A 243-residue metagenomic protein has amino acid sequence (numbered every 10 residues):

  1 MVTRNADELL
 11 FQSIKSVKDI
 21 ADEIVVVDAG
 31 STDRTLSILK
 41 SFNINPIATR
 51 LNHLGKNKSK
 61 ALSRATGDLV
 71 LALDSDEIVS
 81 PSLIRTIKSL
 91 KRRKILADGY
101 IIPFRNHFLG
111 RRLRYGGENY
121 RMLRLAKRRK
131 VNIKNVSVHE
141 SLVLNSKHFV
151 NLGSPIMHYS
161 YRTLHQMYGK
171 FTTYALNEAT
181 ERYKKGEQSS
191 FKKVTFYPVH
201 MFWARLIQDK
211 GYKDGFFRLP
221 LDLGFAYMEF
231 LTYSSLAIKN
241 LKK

Functional and structural regions predicted by a protein language model:
M1-I20: Short, well-formed alpha-helical segments that are part of the catalytic scaffolds of diverse glycosyltransferases
L9-F11, D33-F42, S82-L83: Acidic helix N-cap motif at the loop->helix transition within catalytic regions of sugar-transfer enzymes
L10-I14, T32, K56-S59: A generic local structural motif
S16, I20, D28-S37, L51 (+1 more regions): A conserved acidic beta->alpha catalytic loop
D22, L36-R64: Conserved donor nucleotide-binding strand/loop of the catalytic core
E23-V26, F149: Hydrophobic/aromatic residues located in beta-strands of well-ordered beta-sheets within soluble catalytic
K56-L62, L69-L73, S80-K243: Catalytic-site signature of metal-activated, phosphate-bearing donor transferases, centered on the GT-A/GT-A-like
